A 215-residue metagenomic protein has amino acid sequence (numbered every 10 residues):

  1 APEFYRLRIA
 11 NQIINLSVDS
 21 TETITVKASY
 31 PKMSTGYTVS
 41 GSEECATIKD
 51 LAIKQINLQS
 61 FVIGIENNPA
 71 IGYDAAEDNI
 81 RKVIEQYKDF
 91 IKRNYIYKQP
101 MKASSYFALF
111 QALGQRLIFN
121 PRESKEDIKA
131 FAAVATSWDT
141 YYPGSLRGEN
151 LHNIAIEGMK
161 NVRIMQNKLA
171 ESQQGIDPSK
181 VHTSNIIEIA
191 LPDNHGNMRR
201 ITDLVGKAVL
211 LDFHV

Functional and structural regions predicted by a protein language model:
A1-Y95: A non-transmembrane, solvent-exposed segment enriched in polar/low-complexity residues
N11, N194-G196: Glycine-centered tight beta-turn/hairpin loop motif at sheet-sheet or coil-to-beta transitions
Q59-S60, P100-I118, E149, N153 (+1 more regions): Amphipathic alpha-helical repeat scaffolds of TPR domains
A75-N79, L117-D127: Short coil/turn connectors between adjacent alpha-helices in alpha-solenoid helical repeat scaffolds
V83-K98, K129-D139: Amphipathic alpha-helices of TPR/Sel1-like and other helical repeat/solenoid scaffolds
P100, R122-E126, P143: Structural signature of alpha-solenoid helical repeat scaffolds
I128-P192, T202-V205: N-proximal helix/coil linker or "cap" segments that precede and/or mark the start of modular domains
N197-V215: Short active-site neighborhood of thiol/selenol oxidoreductases, capturing the structured segment around
